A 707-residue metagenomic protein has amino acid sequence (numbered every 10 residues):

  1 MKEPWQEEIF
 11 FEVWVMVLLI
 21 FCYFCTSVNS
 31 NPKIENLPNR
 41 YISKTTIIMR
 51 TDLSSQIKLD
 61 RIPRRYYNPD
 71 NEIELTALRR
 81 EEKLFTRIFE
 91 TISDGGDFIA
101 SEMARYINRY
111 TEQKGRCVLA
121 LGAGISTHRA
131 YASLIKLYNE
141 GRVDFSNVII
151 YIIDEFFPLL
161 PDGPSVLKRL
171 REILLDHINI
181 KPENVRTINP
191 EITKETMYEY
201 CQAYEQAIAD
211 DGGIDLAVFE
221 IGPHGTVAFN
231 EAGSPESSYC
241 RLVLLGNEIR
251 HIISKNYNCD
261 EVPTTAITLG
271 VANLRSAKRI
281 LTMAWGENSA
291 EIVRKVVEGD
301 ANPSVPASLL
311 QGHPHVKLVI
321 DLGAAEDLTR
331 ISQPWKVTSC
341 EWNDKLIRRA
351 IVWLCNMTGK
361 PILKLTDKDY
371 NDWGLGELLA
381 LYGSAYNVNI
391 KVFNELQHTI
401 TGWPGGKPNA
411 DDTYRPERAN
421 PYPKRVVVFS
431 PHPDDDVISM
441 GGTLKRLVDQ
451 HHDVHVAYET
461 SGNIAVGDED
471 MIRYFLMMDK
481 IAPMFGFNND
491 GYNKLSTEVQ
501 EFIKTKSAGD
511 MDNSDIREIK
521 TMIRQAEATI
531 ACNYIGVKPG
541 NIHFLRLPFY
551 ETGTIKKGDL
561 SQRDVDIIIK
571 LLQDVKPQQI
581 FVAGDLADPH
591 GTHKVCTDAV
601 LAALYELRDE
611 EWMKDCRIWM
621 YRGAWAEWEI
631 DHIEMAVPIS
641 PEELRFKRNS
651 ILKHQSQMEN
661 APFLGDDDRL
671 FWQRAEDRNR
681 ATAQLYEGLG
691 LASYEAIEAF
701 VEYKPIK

Functional and structural regions predicted by a protein language model:
C22-C25: Cysteine-centered motifs
I47-V118, D412-T413, N420: N-terminal glycine-/serine-/threonine-rich phosphate-binding loop
R50-D60, I73, K278-G374: ATP/nucleoside-binding phosphotransfer catalytic cores, i.e., glycine-rich phosphate-binding loops
P69-K83, V143-L216: Ligand-binding beta-strand-loop-alpha-helix segment within the catalytic cores of soluble metabolic enzymes
T193-K194, M357-P433, V437-K614, R648-K653 (+5 more regions): Active-site beta-strand->loop->alpha-helix modules in alpha/beta enzyme cores, enriched in Gly/His/Asp(Glu)
V218-E220, N256-V297, K317-D321, F581-G584: Glycine-rich anion-binding loop/nest that anchors nucleotide
H224-V271: Class I SAM-dependent methyltransferase SAM-binding "motif I" and its flanking Rossmann-like core
W628-N679: A conserved mid-domain beta-alpha-beta active-site/ligand-binding segment of alpha/beta enzyme cores
